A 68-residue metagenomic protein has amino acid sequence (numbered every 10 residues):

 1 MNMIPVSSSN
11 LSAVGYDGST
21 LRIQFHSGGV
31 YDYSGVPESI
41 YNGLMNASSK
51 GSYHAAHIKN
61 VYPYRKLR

Functional and structural regions predicted by a protein language model:
M1-R68: Acidic/histidine-enriched, beta-strand-rich ligand/metal-binding domains
